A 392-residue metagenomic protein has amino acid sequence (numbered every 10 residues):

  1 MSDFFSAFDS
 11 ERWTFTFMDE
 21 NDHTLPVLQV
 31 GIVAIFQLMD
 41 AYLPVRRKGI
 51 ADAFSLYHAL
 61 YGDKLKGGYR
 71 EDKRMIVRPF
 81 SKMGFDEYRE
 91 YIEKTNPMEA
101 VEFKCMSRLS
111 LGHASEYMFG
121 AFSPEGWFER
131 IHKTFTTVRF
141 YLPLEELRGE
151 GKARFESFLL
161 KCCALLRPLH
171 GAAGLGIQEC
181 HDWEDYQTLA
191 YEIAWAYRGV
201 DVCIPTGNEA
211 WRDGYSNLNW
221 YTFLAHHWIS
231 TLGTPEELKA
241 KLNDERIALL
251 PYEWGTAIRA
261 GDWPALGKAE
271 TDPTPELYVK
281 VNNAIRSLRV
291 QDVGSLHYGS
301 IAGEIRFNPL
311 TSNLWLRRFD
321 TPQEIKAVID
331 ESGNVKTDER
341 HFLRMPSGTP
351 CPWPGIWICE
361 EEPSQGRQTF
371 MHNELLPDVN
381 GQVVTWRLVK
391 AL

Functional and structural regions predicted by a protein language model:
S2-K64, H181-D338: C-terminal interaction module
V30, T136, W353-G355: Short structural boundary motif marking the start of a folded domain
L38-V45, E146-R154, M345: Conserved aromatic-histidine-acidic binding/catalytic patches
Y61-E192: Internal, hydrophobic cores of structured domains that mediate oligomerization or house catalytic pockets within large
F140-L144, K152-F155, E237-K241, N334-R340: Short linear interaction motifs
H341-S347: Short, recurring structural edge motifs at helix starts
C351-S364: Extracellular/lumenal glycan-associated surfaces
P363-L392: Extended, polar beta-sheet/loop recognition surfaces of beta-rich domains that mediate binding to diverse ligands
